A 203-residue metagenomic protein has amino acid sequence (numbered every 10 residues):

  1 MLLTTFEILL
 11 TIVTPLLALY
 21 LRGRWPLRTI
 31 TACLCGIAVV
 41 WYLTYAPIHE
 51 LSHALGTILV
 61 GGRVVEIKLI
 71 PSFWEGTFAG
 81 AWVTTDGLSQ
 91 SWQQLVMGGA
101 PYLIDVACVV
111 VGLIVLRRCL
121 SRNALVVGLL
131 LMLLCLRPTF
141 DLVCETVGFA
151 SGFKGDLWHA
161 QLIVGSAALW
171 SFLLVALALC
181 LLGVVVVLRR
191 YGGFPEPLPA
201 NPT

Functional and structural regions predicted by a protein language model:
M1-W41, Y45: Topogenic membrane-insertion module of multi-pass membrane proteins
M1-Y20, G76-L198: Metalloprotease/metallohydrolase-associated module, dominated by Zn2+-dependent proteases
I8, I12, I30, I37 (+6 more regions): Weak global preference for isoleucine
T29-C33, G192-T203: Membrane-interfacial, low-structure loops and terminal tails that flank and connect transmembrane helices in multi-pass
V39-Q90: Small-residue-rich helix-interface/hinge motifs
